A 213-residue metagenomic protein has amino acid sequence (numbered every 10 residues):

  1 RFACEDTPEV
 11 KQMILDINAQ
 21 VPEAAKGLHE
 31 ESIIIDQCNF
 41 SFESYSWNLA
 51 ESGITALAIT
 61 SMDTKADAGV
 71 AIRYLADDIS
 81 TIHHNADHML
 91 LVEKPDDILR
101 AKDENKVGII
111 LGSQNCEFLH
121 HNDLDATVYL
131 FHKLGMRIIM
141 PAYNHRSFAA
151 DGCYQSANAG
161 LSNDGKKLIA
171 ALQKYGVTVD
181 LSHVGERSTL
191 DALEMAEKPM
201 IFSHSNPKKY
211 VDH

Functional and structural regions predicted by a protein language model:
R1-P141, S147-A157, Y210-D212: N-terminal hydrophobic targeting/anchoring segments and the immediately downstream early-domain regions of hydrolases
K26-G27, D123-K133, Y154-I201, H213: Histidine/acidic residue-rich metal-binding segments in metalloenzymes
I34-S41, V184, F202-S205: Histidine-centered catalytic micro-motifs
